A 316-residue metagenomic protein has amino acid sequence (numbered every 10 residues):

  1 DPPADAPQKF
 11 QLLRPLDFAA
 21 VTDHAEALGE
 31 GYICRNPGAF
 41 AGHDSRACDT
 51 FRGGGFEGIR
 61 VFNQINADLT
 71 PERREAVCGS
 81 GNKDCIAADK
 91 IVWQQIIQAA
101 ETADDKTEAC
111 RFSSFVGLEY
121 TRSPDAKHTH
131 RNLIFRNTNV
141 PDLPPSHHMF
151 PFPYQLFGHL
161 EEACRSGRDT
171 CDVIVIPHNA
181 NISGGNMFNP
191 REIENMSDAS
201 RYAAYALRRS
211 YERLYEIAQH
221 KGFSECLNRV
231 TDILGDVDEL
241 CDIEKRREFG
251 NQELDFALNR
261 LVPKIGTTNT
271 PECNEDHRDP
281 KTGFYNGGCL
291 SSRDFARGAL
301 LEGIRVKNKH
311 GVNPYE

Functional and structural regions predicted by a protein language model:
D1-E316: Extended, charged catalytic domains and RNA/DNA-binding interfaces, predominantly in divalent-metal-using enzymes
